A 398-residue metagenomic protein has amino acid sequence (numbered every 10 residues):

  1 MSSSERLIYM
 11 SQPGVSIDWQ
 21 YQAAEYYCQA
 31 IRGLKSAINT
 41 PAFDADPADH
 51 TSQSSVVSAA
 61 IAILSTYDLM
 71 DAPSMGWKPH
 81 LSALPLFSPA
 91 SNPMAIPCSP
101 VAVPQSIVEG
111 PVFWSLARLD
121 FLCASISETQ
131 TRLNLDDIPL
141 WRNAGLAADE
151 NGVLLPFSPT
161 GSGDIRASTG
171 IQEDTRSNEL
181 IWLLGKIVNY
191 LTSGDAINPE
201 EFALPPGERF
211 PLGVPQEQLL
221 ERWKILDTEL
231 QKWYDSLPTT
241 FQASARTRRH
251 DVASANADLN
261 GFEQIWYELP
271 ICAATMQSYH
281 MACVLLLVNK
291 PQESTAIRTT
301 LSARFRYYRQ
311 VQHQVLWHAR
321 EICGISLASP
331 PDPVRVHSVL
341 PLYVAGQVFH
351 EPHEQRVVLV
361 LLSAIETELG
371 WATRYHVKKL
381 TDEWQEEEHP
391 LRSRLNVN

Functional and structural regions predicted by a protein language model:
S2-I8: Surface-exposed intrinsically disordered loops and tails
S3, Y67-M70, L119, I126 (+5 more regions): Alpha-solenoid helical repeat scaffolds
Y9-W182, F210-V214, Q218, R249-P270: Intrinsically disordered, low-complexity acidic/Ser/Thr-rich segments used as protein-protein interaction/activation
M10-V15, P156-P333, A345-R356: Cytosolic regulatory protein-protein interaction regions
G33, T40, F87-A90, W233-S236 (+4 more regions): Residue position in alpha-helical solenoids
L86-P93, L140-N151, A203-L212, S254-L259 (+4 more regions): Eukaryote-specific, cytoplasm-facing alpha-helical/coiled-coil scaffolding segments in long proteins
K232, T247-R248, W266, V348-N398: Intrinsically disordered, low-complexity regulatory regions with latent secondary structure
H337-P341: Amphipathic alpha-helical/coiled-coil segments positioned at domain termini
